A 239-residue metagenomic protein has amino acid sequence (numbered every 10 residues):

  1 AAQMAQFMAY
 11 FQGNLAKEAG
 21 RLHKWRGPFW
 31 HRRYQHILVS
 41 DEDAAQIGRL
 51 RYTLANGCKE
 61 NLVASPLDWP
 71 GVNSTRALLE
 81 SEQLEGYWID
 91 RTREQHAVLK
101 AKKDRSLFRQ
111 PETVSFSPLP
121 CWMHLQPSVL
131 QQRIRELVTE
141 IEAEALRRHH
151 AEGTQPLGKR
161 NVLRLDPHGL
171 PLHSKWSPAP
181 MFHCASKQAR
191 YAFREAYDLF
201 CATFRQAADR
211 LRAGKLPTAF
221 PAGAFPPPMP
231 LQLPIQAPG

Functional and structural regions predicted by a protein language model:
A1-F11: Histidine-centered divalent-metal-coordination microenvironment in nucleic-acid enzymes
A2, Y34, G57, N73-R76: Short, flexible loop/turn elements at secondary-structure junctions
A2-M4, L38, E42, E60-N61: Short, polar/flexible loop-turn hinges at active-site or ligand-entry regions and domain interfaces
Y10, N14, Y52-A55: Alpha-helical scaffold segments in carbohydrate-active enzymes
Q12-G48: Conserved catalytic core of two-metal-ion nucleotidyltransferases
D43-E60: Charged alpha-helix within mobile-element recombinases
K59-F193: Helix-loop elements that line ligand-binding/catalytic pockets
G158-G239: C-terminal non-catalytic accessory extensions
